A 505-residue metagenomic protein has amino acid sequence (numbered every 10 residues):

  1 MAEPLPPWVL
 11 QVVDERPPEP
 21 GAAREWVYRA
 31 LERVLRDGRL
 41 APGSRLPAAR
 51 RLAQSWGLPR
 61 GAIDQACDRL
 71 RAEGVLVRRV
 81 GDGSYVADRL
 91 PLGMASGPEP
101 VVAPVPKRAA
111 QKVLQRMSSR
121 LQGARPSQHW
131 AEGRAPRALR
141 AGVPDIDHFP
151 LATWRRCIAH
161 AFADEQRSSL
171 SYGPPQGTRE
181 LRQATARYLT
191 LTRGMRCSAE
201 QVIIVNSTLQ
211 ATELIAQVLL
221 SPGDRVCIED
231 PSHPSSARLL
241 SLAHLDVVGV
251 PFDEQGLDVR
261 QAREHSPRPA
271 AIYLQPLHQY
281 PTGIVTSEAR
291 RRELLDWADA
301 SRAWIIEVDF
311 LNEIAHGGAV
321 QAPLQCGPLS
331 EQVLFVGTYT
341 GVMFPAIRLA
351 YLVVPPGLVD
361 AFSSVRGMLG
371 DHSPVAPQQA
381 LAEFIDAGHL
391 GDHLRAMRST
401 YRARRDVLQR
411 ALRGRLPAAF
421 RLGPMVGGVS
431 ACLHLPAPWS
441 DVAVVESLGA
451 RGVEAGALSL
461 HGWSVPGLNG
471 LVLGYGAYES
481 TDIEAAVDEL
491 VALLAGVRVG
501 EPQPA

Functional and structural regions predicted by a protein language model:
M1-A159, G357, S363, G367-P374 (+9 more regions): N-terminal basic, amphipathic alpha-helical segments
L76, R225, D246, W304 (+1 more regions): Residue-level detector of anion-binding/catalytic polar loops
C157-S301, E313-E331, Y401, R498 (+1 more regions): Conserved core of the PLP fold type I
T185, Y351, Q379-A387: Helix-loop "lid/cap" segments that line or gate small-molecule binding pockets
I228, G249, E307, L381 (+1 more regions): Hydrophobic residues in well-ordered beta-strands that form the structural core
C326-A361, S373-A376: Active-site PLP attachment segment
L460-P466: AMP-binding (ANL) adenylation modules
